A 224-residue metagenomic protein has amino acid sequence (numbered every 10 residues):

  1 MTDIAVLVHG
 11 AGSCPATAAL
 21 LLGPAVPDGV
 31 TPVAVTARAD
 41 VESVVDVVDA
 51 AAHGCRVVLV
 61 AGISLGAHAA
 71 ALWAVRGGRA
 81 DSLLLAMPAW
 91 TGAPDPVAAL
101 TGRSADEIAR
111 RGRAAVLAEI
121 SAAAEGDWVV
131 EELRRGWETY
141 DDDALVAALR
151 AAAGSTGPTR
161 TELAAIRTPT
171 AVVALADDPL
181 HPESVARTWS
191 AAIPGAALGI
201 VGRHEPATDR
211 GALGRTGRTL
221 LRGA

Functional and structural regions predicted by a protein language model:
M1-V41: Conserved HGGG/HGGXW glycine-rich cap/lid loop of the alpha/beta-hydrolase fold
V41-V58: Conserved acidic catalytic loop of the alpha/beta-hydrolase fold
A61-A70: Gly/Ala-rich beta-loop-alpha elbow adjacent to hydrolase catalytic centers
V75-A109: Flexible "cap/lid" loop of the alpha/beta hydrolase fold
E131-R160: Hydrophobic, aromatic-rich cap/lid helix
A165-I166, V172-A174: Short beta-strand/loop motif that positions the catalytic acidic residue of the alpha/beta-hydrolase fold
P179-V185: Conserved alpha/beta-hydrolase "acid-adjacent" motif
P194-A224: Catalytic active-site module of serine/aspartate enzymes centered on a nucleophile-bearing elbow/loop
